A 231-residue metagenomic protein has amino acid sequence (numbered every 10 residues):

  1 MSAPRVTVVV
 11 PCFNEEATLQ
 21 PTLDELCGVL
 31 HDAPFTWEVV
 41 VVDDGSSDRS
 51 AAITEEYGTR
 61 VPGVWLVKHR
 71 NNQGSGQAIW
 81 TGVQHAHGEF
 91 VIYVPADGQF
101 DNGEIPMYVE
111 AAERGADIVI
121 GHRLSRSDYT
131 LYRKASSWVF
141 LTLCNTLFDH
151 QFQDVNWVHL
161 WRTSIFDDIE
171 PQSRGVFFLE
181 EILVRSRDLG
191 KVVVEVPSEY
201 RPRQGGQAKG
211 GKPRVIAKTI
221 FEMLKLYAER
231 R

Functional and structural regions predicted by a protein language model:
R5-T7, E38, E181: Cell-envelope/extracellular polymer assembly enzymes that use nucleotide-activated donors
E15-L30: Short, well-formed alpha-helical segments that are part of the catalytic scaffolds of diverse glycosyltransferases
E15-T18, S46, S75, D101: Donor nucleotide-sugar binding loop of glycosyltransferases
A17-P21, D48-Y57: Acidic helix N-cap motif at the loop->helix transition within catalytic regions of sugar-transfer enzymes
W37-V40, A51-H85: Conserved donor nucleotide-binding strand/loop of the catalytic core
D43-A52, G98: A conserved acidic beta->alpha catalytic loop
H69-H85, F90-Y93, Q99-V176, P202-A228: Acceptor/aglycone-binding surface of glycosyltransferases and processive sugar-polymer synthases
H150, S173-R174, L183-R201: Catalytic donor-sugar/metal-binding loop of nucleotide-sugar-dependent glycosyltransferases
